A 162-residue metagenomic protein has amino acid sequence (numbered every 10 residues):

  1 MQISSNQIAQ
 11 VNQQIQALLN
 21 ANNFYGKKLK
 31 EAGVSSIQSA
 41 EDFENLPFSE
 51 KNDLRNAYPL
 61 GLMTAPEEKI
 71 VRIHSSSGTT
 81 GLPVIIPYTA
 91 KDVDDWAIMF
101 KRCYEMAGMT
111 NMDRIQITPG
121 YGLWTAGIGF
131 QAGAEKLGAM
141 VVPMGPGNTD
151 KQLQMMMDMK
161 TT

Functional and structural regions predicted by a protein language model:
M1-S75, T80-I98, R102-M106, T110-M112: Nucleotide 5′-phosphate-binding alpha/beta core
A90-R102, R114-T162: AMP-binding/adenylate-forming
